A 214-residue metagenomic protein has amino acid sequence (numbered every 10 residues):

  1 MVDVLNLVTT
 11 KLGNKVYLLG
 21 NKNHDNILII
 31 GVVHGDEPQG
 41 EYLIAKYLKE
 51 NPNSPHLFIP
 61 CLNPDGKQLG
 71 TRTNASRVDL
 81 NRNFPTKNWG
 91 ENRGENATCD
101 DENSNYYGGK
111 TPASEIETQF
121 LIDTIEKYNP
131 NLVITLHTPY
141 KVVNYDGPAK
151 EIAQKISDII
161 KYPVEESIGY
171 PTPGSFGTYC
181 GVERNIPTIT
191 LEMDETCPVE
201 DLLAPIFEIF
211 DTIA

Functional and structural regions predicted by a protein language model:
M1-L19: Short glycine- and acidic-rich boundary segments immediately preceding or forming the N-terminal edge of structured
T9, S114-T118, Y170, V199 (+1 more regions): A conditional alpha-helix N-cap/helix-loop micro-motif detector
V16-Y17, H56, V78, T188-I189: A broad, low-specificity signal marking well-ordered, structured residues that form hydrophobic/aromatic
L19-N23, R184: Active-site beta-strand termini and strand-to-loop segments that position acidic
H24-D25, E37-L43, L48-I168: Active-site/substrate-binding loop(s) of hydrolase catalytic cores
L28-G31: Short hydrophobic beta-strand that contains or immediately precedes a catalytic carboxylate
H34: Divalent metal-dependent hydrolysis catalytic cores, especially in the metallo-beta-lactamase
V143-Y145, P171-A214: Active-site-adjacent mobile loop/cap segments within catalytic or ligand-binding domains
